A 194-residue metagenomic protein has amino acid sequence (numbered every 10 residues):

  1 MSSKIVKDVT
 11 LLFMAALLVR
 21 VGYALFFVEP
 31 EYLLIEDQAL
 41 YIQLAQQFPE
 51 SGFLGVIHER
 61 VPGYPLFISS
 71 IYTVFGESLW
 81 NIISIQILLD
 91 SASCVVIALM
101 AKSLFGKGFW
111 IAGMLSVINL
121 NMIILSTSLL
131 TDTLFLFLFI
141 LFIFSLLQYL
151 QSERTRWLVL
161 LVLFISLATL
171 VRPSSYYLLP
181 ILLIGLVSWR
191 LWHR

Functional and structural regions predicted by a protein language model:
M1-G22, L191: Start-transfer (signal-anchor) and selected internal transmembrane alpha helices of multi-pass inner/ER membrane
S2-K7, S103, S152-R156, R190-R194: Membrane-interface helix-loop-helix junctions at transmembrane boundaries of multi-pass membrane enzymes, predominantly
V6-M14, L66, S84, W110-M114 (+2 more regions): Hydrophobic alpha-helical transmembrane segments
R20, A45, F67, D132-L134 (+1 more regions): Generic structural signal for small/hydrophobic residues in well-ordered secondary structure, especially within
E29-L44, L54-S70, G76-W80: Extracytoplasmic catalytic/substrate-binding loops of multi-pass membrane glycan-assembly enzymes
E59, G63, I82-L89, M114-L146 (+2 more regions): Multi-pass, polyprenyl lipid-linked donor-dependent membrane glycosyltransferases
A92-I118, F137, L150-V159: Transmembrane-helix signature of polytopic, membrane-embedded enzymes that assemble or transfer cell-envelope glycans
L178-R194: Perimembrane helix-loop-helix junctions
